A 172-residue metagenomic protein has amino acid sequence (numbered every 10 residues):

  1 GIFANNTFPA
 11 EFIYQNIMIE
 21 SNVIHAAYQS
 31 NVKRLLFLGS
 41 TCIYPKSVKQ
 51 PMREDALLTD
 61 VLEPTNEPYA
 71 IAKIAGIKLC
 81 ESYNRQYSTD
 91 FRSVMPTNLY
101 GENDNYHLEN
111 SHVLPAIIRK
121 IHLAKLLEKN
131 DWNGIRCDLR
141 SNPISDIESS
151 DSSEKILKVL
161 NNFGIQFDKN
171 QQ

Functional and structural regions predicted by a protein language model:
G1-A4, S40-I43, N98-D104: Active-site proximal helix/loop that lines the substrate pocket of Rossmann-like NAD(P)-dependent oxidoreductase domains
G1-N16, Q29: NAD(P)H-binding glycine-rich loop region in Rossmannoid oxidoreductase-like domains and their noncatalytic homologs
N6-A10, K49-E54, Y106-S111: Short, glycine/charged-enriched secondary-structure capping and boundary segments
I13-I17, Y69-A70, H107, S111: Short, solvent-exposed loop/helix junctions and linker helices that flank or host conserved functional motifs
M18-N66, R92, N105: Conserved Rossmann-fold NAD(P)-dependent oxidoreductase catalytic core, especially the SDR/UDP-sugar
N22-H25, K46, P64-T97, V113-N130: Active-site Tyr-X1-5-Lys
R34-G39, R92-N98, I135-N142: Structural signature of the Rossmann-like NAD(P)-dependent dehydrogenase/reductase core
V48, L99-P115, L126-N133, D138-K158 (+1 more regions): Glycine/proline-rich active-site loop of Rossmann-fold NAD(P)-dependent oxidoreductases
